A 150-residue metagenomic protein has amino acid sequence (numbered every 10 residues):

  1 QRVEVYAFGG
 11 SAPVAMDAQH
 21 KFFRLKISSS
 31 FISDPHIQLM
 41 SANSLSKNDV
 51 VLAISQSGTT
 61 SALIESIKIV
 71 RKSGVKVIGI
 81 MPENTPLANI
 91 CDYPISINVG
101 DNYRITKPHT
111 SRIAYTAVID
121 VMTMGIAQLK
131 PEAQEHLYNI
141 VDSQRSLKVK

Functional and structural regions predicted by a protein language model:
Q1-A117, V121-K130: Glycine-rich phosphate-binding loops that contact phosphosugars or nucleotide phosphates
P131-K150: A short, charged, Gly/Pro-tolerant segment at domain boundaries
